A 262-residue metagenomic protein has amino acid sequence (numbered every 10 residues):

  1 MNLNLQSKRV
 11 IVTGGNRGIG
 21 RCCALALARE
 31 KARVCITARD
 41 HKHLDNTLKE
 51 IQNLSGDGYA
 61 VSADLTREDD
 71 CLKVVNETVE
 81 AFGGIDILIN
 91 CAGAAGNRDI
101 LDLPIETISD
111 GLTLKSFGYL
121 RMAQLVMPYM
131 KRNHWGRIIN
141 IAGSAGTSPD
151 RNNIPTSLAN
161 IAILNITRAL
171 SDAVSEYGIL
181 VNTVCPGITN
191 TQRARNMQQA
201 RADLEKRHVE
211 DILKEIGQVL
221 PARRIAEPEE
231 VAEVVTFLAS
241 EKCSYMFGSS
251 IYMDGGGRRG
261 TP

Functional and structural regions predicted by a protein language model:
R9, N16-G18: Conserved glycine-rich cofactor-binding loop
H41-K42, S62-K73, I105: The beta1-alpha1 cofactor-binding region of Rossmann-like NAD(H)/NADP(H)-dependent oxidoreductases
D99-I100, T107-L112, I138, I216: Substrate-binding pocket helix/loop in short-chain dehydrogenase/reductase
L103, P149-L158, A169, M197: Active-site loop-to-helix junction immediately N-terminal to the catalytic Tyr of the SDR YXXXK motif in Rossmann-fold
A123, A159, T167: Active-site helix of classical SDR
S148, T236, F247-P262: Short C-terminal tail/terminal secondary-structure segment of NAD(P)H-dependent dehydrogenase/reductase domains
S175, L180, M246-G248: Short, small/polar-rich loop/turn modules that mediate ligand/substrate recognition or access, typified
